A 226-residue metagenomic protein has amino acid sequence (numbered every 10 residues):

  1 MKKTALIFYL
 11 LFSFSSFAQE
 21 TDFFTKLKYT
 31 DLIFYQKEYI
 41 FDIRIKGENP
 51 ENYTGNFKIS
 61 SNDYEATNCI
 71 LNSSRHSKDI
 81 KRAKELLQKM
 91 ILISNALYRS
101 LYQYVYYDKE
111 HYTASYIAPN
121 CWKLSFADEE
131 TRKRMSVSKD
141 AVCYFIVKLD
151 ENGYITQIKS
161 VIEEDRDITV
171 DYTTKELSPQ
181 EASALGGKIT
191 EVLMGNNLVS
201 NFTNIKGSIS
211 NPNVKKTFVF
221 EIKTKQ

Functional and structural regions predicted by a protein language model:
M1-T4, Q19: Positively charged n-region of N-terminal signal peptides that target proteins for export
T4-F14: Sec-dependent N-terminal signal peptides
S16-G47: N-terminal leader/targeting segments and the immediate start of mature chains
E20, C69-C143: Flexible, processing/modification-adjacent segments and terminal tails in exported/periplasmic/extracellular proteins
D31-I33, N56-S61, V105-I117, I146-K148 (+2 more regions): Short, exposed beta-strand/loop patches in secreted or surface proteins that constitute
R44-K78: N-terminal, post-signal-peptide region of Sec/Tat-exported proteins
E51-Y53, D108, A141, V214: Residues that act as N-cap/strand-start positions at coil-to-secondary-structure junctions
W122-Q226: Gly/Pro-enriched, hydrophobic low-complexity segments that function as extracytoplasmic propeptides/linkers
